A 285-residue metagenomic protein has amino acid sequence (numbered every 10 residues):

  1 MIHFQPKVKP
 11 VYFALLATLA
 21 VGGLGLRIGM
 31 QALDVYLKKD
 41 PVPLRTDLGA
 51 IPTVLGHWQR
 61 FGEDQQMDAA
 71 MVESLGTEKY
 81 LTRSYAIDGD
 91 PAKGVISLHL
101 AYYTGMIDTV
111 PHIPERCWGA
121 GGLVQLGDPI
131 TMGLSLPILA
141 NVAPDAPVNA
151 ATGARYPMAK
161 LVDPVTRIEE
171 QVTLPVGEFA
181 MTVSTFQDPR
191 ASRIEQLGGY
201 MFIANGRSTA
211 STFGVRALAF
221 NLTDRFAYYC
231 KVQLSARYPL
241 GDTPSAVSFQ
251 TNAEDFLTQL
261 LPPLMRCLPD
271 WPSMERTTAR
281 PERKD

Functional and structural regions predicted by a protein language model:
M1-K9: Cytosolic-side transmembrane helix boundary signature
P10-R27: Hydrophobic membrane-insertion alpha-helices, especially the h-region of bacterial N-terminal signal peptides
A20-G25, V35-Y36, F220, D224: Primarily extracytoplasmic/secreted proteins and surface-exposed domains characterized by disulfide-bonded cysteine
Q31-A50: Alpha-helical transmembrane signal-anchor/signal-peptide segments
T46-L75: Short extracytoplasmic
K79-D255, P263-P272: A cross-kingdom signal targeting lumenal/periplasmic-facing segments of multi-pass membrane and secretory-pathway
W271-D285: Short, highly charged C-terminal tails/helix-capping segments
